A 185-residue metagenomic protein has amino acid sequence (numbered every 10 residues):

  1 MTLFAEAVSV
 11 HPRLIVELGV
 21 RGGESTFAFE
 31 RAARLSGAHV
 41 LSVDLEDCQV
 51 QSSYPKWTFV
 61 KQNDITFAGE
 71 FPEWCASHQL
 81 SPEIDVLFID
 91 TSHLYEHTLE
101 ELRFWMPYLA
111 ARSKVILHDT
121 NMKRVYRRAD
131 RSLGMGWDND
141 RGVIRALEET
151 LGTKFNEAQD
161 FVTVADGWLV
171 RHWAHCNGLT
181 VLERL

Functional and structural regions predicted by a protein language model:
M1-L185: S-adenosylmethionine/decaboxylated-SAM
